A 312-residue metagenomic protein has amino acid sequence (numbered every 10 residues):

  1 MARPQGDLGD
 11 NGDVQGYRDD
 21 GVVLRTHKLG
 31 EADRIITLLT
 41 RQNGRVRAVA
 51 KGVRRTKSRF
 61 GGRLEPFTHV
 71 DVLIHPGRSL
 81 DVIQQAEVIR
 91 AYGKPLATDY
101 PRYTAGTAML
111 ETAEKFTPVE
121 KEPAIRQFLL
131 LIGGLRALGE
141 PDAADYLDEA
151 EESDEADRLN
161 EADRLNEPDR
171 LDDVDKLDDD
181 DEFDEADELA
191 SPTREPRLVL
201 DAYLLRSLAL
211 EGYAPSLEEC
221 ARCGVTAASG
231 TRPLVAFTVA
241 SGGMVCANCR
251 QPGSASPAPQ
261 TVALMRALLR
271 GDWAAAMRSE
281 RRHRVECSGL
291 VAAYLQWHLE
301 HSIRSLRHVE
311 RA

Functional and structural regions predicted by a protein language model:
A2-A312: Non-catalytic alpha-helical scaffolds and adjoining flexible linkers that form interface surfaces for assembly
